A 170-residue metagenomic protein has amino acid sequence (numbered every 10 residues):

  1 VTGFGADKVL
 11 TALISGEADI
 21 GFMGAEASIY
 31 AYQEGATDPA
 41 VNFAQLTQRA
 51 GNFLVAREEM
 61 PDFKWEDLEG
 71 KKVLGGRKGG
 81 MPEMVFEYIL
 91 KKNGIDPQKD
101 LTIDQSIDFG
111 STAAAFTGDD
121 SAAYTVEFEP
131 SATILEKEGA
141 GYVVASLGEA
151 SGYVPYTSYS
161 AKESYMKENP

Functional and structural regions predicted by a protein language model:
V1-F109, A115, A123-P130, A140-L147 (+1 more regions): Short, glycine-/small- and polar/acidic-enriched structural segments that line small-molecule recognition paths
L135: Short helix- or helix-capping micro-motifs that position conserved polar/aromatic residues at function-defining sites
Y156-P170: Extended ligand-binding regions for polar small-molecule ligands
